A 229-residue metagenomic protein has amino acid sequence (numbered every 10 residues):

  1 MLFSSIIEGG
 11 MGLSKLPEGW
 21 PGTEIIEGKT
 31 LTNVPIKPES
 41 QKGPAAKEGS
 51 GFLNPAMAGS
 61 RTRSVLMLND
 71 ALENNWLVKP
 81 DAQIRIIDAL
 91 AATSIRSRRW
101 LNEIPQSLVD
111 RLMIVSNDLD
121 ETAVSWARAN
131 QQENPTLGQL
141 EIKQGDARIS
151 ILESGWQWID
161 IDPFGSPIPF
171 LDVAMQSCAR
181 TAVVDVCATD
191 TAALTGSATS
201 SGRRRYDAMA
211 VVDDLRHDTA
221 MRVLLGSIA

Functional and structural regions predicted by a protein language model:
M1-A229: SAM-dependent transferase fold signal centered on methyltransferase-like domains, encompassing both Class I
